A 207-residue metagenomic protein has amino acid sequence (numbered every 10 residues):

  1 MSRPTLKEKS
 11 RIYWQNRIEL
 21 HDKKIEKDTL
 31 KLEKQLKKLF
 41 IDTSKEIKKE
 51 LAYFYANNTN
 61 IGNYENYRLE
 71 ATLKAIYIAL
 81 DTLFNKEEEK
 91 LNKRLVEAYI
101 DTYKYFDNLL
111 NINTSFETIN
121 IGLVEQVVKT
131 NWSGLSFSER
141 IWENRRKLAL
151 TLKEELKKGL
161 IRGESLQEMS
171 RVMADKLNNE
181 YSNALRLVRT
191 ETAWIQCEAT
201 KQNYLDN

Functional and structural regions predicted by a protein language model:
M1-A174: N-terminal leader/targeting and assembly helices and adjacent pre-domain segments
N179, N183-N207: Acidic, glycine-rich two-metal-ion catalytic cores of nucleic acid-processing enzymes
